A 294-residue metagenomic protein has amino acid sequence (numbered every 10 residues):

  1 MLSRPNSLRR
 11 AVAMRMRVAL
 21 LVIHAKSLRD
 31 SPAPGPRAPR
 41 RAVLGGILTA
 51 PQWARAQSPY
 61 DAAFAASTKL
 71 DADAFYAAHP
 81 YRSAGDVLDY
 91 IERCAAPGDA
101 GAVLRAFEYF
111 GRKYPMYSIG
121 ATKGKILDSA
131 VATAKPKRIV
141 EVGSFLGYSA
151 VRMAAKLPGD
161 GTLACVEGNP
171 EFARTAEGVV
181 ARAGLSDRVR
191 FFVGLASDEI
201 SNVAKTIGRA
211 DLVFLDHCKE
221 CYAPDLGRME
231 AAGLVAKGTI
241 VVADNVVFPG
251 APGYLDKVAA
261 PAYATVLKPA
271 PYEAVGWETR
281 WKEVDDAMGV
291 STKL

Functional and structural regions predicted by a protein language model:
M1-R9, A13-A33: N-terminal chloroplast transit peptides
K26, W53-R55: Sec/Tat signal peptide C-region and signal peptidase I cleavage site
R29-T49: N-terminal secretory signal peptides and thylakoid transit peptides that target proteins across membranes
G45, Q57-G98: N-terminal auxiliary segments of SAM/dcSAM-dependent transferases
R105: S-adenosyl-L-methionine
M116-S197: SAM cofactor-binding core of SAM-dependent methyltransferases, primarily the Rossmann-like beta-alpha-beta module
V189-G250: Active-site segment flanking the S-adenosylmethionine/decSAM binding pocket in AdoMet-dependent transferases
A223-L294: C-terminal substrate-binding/active-site "lid" region of AdoMet-derived donor-dependent transferases
